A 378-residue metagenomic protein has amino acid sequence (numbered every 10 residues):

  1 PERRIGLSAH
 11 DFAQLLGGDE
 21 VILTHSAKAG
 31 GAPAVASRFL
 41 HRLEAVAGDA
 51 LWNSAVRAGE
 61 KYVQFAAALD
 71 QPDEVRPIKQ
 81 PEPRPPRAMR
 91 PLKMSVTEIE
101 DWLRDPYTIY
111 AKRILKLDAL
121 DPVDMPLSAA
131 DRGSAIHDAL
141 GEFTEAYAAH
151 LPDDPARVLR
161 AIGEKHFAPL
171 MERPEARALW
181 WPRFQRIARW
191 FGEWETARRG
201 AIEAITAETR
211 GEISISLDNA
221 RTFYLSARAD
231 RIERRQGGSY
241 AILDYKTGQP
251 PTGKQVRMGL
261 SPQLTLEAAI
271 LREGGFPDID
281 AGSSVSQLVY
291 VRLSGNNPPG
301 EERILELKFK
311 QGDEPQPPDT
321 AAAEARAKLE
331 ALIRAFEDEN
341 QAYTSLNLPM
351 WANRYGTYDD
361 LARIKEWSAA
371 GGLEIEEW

Functional and structural regions predicted by a protein language model:
P1-W378: Anion-coordinating catalytic cores for phosphoryl-, nucleotidyl-, and glycosidic chemistry
